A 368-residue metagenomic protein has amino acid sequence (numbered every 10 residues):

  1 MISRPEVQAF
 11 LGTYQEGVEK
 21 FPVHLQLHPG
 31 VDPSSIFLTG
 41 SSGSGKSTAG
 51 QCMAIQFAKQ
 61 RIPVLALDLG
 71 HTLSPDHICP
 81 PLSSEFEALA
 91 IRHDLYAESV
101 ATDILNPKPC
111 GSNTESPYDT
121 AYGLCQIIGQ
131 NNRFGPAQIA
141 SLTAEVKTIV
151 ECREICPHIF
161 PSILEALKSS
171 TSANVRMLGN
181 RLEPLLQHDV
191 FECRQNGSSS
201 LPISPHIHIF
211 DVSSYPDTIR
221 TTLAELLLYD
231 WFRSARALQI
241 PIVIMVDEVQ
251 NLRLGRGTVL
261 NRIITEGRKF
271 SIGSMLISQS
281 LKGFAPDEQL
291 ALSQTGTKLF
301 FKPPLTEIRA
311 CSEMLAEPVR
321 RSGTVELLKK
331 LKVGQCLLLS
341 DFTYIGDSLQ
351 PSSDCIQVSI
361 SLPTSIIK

Functional and structural regions predicted by a protein language model:
M1-S44, A49-M53, T258, I345-S352 (+1 more regions): Basic- and hydrophobic-enriched, low-structure N-terminal and domain-boundary segments that flank ATP-binding catalytic
I2-R4, Q15-V18, C52-I272, L276 (+3 more regions): P-loop NTPase motor domains
Q26, I36, A137, F284-K368: P-loop NTPase motor core of the ASCE superfamily
V31, G43-S44, D217, N251-L252 (+1 more regions): Short strand->helix junction
V31-P33, A97-D103, T306-I308, S365: A short acidic, often aromatic-flanked loop/helix-cap motif at beta-alpha or helix-coil junctions that lines enzyme
D32, T72, S280-F284, T306: Short acidic loop-to-helix transition motifs that present clustered carboxylates
T39-S44, I277-K282, F301-K302: Conserved helicase ATPase motor motifs in RecA-like P-loop NTPase domains
